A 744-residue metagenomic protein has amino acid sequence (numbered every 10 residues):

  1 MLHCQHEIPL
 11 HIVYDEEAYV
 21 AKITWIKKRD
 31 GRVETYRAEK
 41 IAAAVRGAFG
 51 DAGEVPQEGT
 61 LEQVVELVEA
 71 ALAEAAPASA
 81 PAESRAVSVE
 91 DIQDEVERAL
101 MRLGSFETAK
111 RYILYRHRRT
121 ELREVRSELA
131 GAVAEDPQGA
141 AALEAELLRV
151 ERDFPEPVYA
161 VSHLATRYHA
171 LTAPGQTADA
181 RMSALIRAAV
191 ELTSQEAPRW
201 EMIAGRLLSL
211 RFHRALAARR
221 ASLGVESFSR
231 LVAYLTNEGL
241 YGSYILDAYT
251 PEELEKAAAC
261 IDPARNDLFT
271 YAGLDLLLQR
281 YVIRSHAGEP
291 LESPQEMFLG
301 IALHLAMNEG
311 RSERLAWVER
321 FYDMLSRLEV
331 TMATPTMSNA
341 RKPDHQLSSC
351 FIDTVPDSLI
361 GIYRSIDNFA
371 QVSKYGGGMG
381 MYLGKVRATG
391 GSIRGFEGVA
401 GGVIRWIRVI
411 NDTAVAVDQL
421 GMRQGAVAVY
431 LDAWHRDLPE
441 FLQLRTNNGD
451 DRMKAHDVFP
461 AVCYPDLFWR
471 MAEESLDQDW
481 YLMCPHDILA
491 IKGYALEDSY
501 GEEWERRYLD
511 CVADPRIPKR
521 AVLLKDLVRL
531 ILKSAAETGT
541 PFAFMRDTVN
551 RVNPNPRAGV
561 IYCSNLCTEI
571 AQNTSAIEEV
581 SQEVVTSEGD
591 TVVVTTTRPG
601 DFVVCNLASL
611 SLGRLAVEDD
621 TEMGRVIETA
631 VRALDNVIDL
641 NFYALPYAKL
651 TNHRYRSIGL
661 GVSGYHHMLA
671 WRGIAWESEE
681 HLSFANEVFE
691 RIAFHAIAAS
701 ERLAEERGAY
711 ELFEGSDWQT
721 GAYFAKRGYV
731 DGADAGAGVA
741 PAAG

Functional and structural regions predicted by a protein language model:
L2-C4, H11-G744: Extended catalytic cores of very large enzyme megasubunits
